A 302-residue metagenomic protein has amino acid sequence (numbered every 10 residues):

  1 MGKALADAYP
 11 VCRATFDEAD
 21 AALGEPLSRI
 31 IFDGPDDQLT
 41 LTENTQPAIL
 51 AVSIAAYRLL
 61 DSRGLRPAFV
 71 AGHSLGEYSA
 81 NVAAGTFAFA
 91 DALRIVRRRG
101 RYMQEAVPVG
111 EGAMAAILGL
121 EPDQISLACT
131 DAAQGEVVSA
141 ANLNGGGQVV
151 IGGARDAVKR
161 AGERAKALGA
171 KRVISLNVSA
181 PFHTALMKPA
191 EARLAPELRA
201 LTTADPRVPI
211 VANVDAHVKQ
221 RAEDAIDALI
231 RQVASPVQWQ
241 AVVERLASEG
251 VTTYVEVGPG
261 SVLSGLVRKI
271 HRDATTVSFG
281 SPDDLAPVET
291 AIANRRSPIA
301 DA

Functional and structural regions predicted by a protein language model:
M1-I125, L176, T253-D283: FabD-like malonyl-/acyl-CoA
A21-E25, P35, A84-P236: Alpha/beta catalytic cores of group-transfer enzymes, especially the acyltransferase/condensing modules of polyketide
D61, K166, A247-G250: Non-catalytic positions within long, well-ordered alpha-helices that form the structural scaffold/packing of enzyme
S235-V251: A short, acidic, amphipathic alpha-helical segment used as a generic capping/interface helix at domain edges
T290-A302: Short, basic, low-complexity termini and linkers enriched in Ser/Thr/Gly/Pro that act as targeting/leader peptides
